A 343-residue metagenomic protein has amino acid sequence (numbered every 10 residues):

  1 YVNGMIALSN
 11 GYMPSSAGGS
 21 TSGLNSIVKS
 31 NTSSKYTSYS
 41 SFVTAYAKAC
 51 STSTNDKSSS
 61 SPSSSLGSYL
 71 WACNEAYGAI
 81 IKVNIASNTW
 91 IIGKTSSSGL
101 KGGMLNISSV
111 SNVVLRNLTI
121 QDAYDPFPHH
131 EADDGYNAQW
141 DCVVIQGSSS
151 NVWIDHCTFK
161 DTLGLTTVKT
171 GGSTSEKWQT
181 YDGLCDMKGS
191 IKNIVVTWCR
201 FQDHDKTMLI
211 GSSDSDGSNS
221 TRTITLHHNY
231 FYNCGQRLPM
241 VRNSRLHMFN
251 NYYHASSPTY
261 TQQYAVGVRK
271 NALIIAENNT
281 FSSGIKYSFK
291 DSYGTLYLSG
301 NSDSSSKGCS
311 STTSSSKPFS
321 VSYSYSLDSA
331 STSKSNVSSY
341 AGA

Functional and structural regions predicted by a protein language model:
I6-W90, G99-R116, D122-S149: Extracellular beta-strand-rich solenoid/capping regions of secreted or surface-exposed proteins that bind or remodel
S87-S97, S111-Y124, D141, S149-L165 (+6 more regions): Right-handed parallel beta-helix
I107, G135, Q146, K177 (+4 more regions): Residue-level marker of regulatory loop/turn positions in helix-turn-helix DNA-binding domains and in histidine
H130-E131, G211-S212, T261: Short acidic, glycine/proline-rich loop/turn micro-motifs
M240-A343: Extracellular beta-rich repeat passengers
